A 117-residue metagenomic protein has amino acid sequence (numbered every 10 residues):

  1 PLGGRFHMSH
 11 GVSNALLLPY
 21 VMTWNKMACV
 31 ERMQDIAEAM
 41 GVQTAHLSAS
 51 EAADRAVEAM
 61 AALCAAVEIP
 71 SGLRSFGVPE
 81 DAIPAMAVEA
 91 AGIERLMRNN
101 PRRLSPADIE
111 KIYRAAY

Functional and structural regions predicted by a protein language model:
P1-G4, A90-G92: Short, hydrophobic/aliphatic alpha-helical segments
L2-A82: Gly/Pro-rich interdomain helix-loop hinge
P79-Y117: Short, amphipathic C-terminal "tail helix"
